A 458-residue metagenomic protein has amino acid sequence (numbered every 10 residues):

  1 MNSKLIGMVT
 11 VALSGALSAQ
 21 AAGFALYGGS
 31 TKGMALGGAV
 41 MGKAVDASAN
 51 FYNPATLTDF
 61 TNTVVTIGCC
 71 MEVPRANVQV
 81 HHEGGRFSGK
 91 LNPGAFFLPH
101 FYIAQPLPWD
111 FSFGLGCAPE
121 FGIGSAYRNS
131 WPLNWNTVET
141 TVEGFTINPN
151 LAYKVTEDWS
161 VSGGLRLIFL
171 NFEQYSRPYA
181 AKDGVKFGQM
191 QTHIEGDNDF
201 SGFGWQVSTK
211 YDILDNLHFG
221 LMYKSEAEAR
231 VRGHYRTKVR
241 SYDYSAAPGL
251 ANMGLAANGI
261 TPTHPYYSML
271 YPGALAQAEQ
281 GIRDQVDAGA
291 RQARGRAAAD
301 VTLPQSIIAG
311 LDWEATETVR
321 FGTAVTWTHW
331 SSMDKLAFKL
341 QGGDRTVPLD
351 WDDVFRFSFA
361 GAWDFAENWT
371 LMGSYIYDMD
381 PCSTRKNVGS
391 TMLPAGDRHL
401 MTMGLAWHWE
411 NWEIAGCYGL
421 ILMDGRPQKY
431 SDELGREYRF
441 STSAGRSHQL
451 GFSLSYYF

Functional and structural regions predicted by a protein language model:
M1-Q20: Gram-negative bacterial Sec-dependent N-terminal signal peptides
I6, C69, A76-V80, R439: Long, low-complexity, intrinsically disordered N-terminal extensions of eukaryotic proteins, enriched
A19-A22, T31-G38, V45-A47, Y52 (+1 more regions): Residue-level signal for pocket-adjacent positions within structured domains
A22-M34, H82-E83, F87, F96-F458: Outer-membrane beta-barrel porins/channels
A25-V40, T58-N77: Transmembrane beta-strand segments of Gram-negative outer membrane beta-barrel proteins
G38-V45, P74-G94: Surface-exposed strand-loop-strand hairpins of Gram-negative outer-membrane beta-barrel proteins
M41-T63, I103-P108, V155: Outer-membrane beta-barrel pore proteins
